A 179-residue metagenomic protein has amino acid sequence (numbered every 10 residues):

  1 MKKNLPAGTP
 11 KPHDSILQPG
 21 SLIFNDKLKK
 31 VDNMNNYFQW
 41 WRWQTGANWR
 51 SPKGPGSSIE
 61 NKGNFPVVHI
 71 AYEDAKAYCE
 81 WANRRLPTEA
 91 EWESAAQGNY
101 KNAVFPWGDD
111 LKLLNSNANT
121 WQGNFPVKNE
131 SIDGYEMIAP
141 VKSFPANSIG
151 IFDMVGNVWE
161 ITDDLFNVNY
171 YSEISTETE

Functional and structural regions predicted by a protein language model:
P6-E179: Functional-site microenvironments in short loops/helix caps that host divalent-cation chemistry
